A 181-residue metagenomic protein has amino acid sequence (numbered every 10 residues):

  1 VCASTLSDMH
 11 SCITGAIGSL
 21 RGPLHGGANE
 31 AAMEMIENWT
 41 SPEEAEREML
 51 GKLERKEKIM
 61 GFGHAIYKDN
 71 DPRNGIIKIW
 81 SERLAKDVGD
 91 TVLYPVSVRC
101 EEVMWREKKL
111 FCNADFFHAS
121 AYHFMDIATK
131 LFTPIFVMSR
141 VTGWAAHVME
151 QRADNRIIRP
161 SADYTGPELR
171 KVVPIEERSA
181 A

Functional and structural regions predicted by a protein language model:
V1-A181: Non-transmembrane, aqueous-exposed alpha-helical and coiled segments at domain scale
